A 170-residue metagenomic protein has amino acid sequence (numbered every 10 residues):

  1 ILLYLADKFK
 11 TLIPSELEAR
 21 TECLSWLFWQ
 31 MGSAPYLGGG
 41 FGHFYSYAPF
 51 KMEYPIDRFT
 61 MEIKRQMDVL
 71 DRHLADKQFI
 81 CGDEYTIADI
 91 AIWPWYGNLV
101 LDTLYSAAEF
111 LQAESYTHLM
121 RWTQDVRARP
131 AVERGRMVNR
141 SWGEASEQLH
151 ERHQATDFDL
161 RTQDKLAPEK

Functional and structural regions predicted by a protein language model:
I1-M67, D71, Q78, R161 (+1 more regions): GST-like domain detector, emphasizing the conserved glutathione-binding G-site in the N-terminal thioredoxin-like
A19, A34, L119-W122, V132: Hydrophobic side chains within well-formed alpha-helices
A19-R20, V69-D76, Y96-V100, V132-Q148: A short, terminal or domain-edge coil/loop segment
F28, Q124, R140-S141: Short amphipathic alpha-helical surface patches that mediate protein-protein
A34, S46-A48, T103-L104, G143-S146: A short hydrophobic/aromatic micro-motif that marks alpha-helical segments and, especially, helix-coil
L37-G42, I80-E109, S115-R121, V126 (+1 more regions): GST superfamily/GST-like fold recognition
R129: C-terminal active-site-capping segments
N139-K170: Acidic/histidine-enriched, glycine/proline-rich intrinsically disordered or flexible terminal extensions
